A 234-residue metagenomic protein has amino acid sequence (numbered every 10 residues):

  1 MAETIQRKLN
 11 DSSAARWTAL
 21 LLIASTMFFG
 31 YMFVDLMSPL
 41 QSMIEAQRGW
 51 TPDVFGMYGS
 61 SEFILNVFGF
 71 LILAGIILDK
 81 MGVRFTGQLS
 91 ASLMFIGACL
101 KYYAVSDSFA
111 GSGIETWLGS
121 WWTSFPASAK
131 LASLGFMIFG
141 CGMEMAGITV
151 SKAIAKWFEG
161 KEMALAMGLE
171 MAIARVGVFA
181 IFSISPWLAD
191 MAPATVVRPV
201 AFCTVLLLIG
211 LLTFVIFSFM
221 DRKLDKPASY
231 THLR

Functional and structural regions predicted by a protein language model:
T18-P52: Extracytoplasmic
Y31, D35, S124, S128 (+2 more regions): Small-residue-rich segments within alpha-helical transmembrane domains of MFS-like 12-TM solute carriers
S60-I76: Central cavity-lining transmembrane alpha-helices of secondary-active solute carriers, predominantly the Major
S92-S124: C-terminal ends and interior cores of transmembrane alpha-helices in multi-pass membrane transporters/permeases
G135-A172: Cytoplasmic helix-loop-helix junction between adjacent transmembrane helices in 12-TM secondary transporters
R198-F217: Symmetry-related core transmembrane helices of the 12-TM Major Facilitator Superfamily/SLC fold
T231-H232: Conserved small/polar residues in nucleotide/adenosyl-binding loops
